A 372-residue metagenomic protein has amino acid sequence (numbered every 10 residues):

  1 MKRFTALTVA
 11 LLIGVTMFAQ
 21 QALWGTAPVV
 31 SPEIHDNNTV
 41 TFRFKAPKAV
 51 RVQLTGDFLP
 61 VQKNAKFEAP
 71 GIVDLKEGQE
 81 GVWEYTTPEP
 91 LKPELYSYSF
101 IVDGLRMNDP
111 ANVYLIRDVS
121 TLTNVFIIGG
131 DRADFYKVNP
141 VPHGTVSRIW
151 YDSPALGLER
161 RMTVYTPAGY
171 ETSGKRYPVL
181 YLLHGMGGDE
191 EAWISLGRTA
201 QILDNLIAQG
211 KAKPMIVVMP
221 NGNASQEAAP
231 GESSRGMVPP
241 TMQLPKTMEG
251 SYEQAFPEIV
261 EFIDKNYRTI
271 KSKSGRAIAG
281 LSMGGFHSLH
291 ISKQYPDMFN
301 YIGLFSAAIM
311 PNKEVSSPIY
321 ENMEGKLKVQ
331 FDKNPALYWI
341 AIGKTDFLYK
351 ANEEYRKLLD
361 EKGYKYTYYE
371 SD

Functional and structural regions predicted by a protein language model:
M1-A6: Positively charged n-region of N-terminal signal peptides that target proteins for export
T8-T16: Bacterial N-terminal signal peptides
V15-F18, M186: Hydrophobic alpha-helical membrane-insertion segments, chiefly the h-region of N-terminal signal peptides
A19-Q20, G25: Boundary at the C-terminal end of the N-terminal hydrophobic targeting segment
T26-P28, G71: Non-catalytic C-terminal accessory modules of carbohydrate-active enzymes
V29-E33: Short beta-strand segments of immunoglobulin-like
I34-D372: Non-catalytic cap/lid and distal C-terminal segments of serine-dependent acyl enzymes
